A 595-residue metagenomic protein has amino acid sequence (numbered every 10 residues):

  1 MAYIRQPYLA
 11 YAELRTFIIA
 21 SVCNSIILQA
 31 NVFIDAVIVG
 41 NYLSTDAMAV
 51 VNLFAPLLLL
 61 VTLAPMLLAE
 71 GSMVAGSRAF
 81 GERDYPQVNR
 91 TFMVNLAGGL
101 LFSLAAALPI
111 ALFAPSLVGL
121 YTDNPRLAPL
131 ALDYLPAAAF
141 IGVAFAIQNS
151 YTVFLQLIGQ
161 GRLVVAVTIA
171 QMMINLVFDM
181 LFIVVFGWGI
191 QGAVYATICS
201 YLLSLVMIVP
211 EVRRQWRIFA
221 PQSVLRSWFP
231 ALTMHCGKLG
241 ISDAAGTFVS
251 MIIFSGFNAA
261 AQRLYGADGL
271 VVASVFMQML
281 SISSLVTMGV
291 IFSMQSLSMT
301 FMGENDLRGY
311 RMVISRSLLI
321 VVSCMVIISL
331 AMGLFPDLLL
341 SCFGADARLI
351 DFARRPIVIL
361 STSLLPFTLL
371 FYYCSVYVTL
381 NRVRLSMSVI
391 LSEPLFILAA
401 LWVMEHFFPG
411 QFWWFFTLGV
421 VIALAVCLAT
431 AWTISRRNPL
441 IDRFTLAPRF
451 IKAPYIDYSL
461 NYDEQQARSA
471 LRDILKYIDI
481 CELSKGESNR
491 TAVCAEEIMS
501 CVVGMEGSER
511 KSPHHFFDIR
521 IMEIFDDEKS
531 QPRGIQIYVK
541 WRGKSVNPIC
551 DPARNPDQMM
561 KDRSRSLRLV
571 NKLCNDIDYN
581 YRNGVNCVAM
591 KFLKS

Functional and structural regions predicted by a protein language model:
M1-S21, G76-V143, G187-G240, S298-T362 (+1 more regions): Short alpha-helical transmembrane segments in multi-pass integral membrane proteins
S21-V74, A138-F145, M234-T300, V321-I328 (+1 more regions): Transmembrane helix-bundle signature of multi-pass secondary active exporters and lipid flippases
M48-L108, Q148-G159, L163, V272-L330 (+2 more regions): Small-residue-rich hydrophobic transmembrane alpha-helices
M66-A69, A137-L157, V164-N175, A193-I208 (+4 more regions): Short runs within selected transmembrane alpha-helices of multi-pass transporters and secretion channels
I434-V493: Bergerat-fold GHKL ATPase/HATPase_c domain
I441-S459, D551, Q558-M560, R565-S595: Flexible, glycine-/charge-rich segments associated with ATP-binding catalytic modules
K485-F516: Conserved ATP-binding N-box helix of the HATPase_c
E528-L567: Glycine-rich/acidic phosphate-handling loop/turn and adjacent ATP-lid/helix of nucleotide-binding kinase/ATPase domains
